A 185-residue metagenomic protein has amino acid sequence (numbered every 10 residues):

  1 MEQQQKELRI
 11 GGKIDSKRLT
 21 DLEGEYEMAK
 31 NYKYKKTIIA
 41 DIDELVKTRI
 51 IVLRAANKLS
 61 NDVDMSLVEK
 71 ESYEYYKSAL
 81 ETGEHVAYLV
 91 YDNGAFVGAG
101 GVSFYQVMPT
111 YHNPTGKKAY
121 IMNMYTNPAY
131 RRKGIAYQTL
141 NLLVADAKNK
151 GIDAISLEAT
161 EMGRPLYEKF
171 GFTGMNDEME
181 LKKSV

Functional and structural regions predicted by a protein language model:
K17-A40, I51: Conserved N-terminal entry element of GNAT/NAT acetyltransferase domains
L53-Y75: Conserved GNAT-fold acetyl-CoA-binding loop/helix
E74-L89: A short helix-loop-beta-strand connector motif used in the catalytic cores of GNAT acetyltransferases and, in some
L89, A95-F104, Y120, Y125: Conserved beta-strand in the GNAT
V107-T110, S156-E158, M162, E168 (+1 more regions): Conserved catalytic-core motifs of GNAT/GCN5-like acyltransferases
H112-P128, D177-E180: Conserved acetyl-CoA binding element of GNAT-fold acetyltransferases
Y130, G134-L142: Conserved acetyl-CoA pyrophosphate-binding loop and the N-cap/start of the following alpha-helix in GNAT-like
A147-A159: Conserved GNAT acetyl-CoA-binding A-motif
